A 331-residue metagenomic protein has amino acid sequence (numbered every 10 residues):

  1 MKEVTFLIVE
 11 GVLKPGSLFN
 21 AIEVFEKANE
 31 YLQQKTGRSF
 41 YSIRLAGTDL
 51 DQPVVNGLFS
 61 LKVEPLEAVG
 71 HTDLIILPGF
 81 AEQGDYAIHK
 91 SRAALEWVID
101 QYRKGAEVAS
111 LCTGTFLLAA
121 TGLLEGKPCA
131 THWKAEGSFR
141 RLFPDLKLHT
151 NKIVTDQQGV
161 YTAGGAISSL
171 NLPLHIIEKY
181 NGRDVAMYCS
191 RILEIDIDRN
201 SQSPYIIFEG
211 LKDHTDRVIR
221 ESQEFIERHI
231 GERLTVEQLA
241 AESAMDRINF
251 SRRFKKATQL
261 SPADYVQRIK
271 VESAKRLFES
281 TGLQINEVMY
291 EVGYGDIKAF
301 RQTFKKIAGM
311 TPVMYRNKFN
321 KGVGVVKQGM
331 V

Functional and structural regions predicted by a protein language model:
K2-V69: N-terminal beta1-alpha1 cap of cysteine-dependent amidohydrolase-like domains
S42-V108: Flexible gly/pro-rich beta->alpha loop and the following alpha-helix that scaffold active-site loops
W97-K134: Catalytic nucleophile loop
E125-I153: A conserved active-site-flanking secondary-structure segment within enzyme catalytic domains
A130, V266-K275, M314-M330: Short, basic, alpha-helical segments at the C-terminal edge of helix-turn-helix-like DNA-binding modules
K152-I192: Conserved anion/nucleotide-ligand pocket segment
Q202, I207-L234, A241-S243, D264-L283 (+1 more regions): A short, Lys/Arg-enriched amphipathic alpha-helix from helix-turn-helix/homeodomain DNA-binding modules
F225-E227, R233-I269, L283, M289-M314: Basic/polar phosphate-binding segments, predominantly the helix-turn-helix DNA-binding elements of transcriptional
